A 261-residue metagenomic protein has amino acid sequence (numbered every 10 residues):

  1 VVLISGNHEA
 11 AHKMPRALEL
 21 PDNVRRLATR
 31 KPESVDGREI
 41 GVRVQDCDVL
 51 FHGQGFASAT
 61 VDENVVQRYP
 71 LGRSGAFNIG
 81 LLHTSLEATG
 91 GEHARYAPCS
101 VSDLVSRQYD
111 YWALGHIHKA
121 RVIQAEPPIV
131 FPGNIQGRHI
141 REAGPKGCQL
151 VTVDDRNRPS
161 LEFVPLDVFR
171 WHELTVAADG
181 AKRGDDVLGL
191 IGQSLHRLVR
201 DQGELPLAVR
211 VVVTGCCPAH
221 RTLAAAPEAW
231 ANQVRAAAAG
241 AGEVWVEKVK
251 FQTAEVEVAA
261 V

Functional and structural regions predicted by a protein language model:
V1-S160: His/Asp/Glu-rich metal-coordinating catalytic cores of metallo-dependent phosphodiesterases/hydrolases acting on
F163: Catalytic core of bacterial cyclic-dinucleotide metallophosphodiesterases
L166-V261: Accessory, non-catalytic peripheral segments of nucleic-acid enzymes
